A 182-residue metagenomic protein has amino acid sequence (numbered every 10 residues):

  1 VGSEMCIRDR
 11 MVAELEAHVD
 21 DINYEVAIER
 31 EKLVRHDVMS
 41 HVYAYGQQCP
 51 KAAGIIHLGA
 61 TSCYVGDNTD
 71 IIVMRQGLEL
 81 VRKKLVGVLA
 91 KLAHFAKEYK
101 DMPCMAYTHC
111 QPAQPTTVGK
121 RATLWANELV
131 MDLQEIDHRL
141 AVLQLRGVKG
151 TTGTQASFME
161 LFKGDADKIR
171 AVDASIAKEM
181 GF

Functional and structural regions predicted by a protein language model:
V1-A156, L161-E179: A helix-coil-helix interface module used to build multimeric assemblies and to scaffold catalytic/cofactor sites
F182: Active-site-adjacent structural elements in folded domains
